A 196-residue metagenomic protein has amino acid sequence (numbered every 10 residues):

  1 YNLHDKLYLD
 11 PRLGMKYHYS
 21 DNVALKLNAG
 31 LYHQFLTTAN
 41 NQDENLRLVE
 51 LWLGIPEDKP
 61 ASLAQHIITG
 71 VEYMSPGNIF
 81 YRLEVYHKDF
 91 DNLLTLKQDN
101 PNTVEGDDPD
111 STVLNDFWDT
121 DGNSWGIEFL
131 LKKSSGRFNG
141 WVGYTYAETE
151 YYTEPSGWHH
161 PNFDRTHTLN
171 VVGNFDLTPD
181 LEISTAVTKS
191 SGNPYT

Functional and structural regions predicted by a protein language model:
Y1, N28-G30, G70-E72, R82-Y86 (+2 more regions): Transmembrane beta-strands of outer-membrane beta-barrel proteins
Y1-A24, F35-L36, N40, L46 (+2 more regions): Signature of Gram-negative outer-membrane beta-barrel scaffolds
Y1-D5, H18, I79-R82, K133-S134 (+1 more regions): Face-selective signature of the C-terminal outer-membrane beta-barrel domain
L3-K6, Q34-N40, F90-L96, P101 (+3 more regions): Outer-membrane beta-barrel proteins
L9, Y17-D21, L63, Y73-G77 (+3 more regions): Outer-membrane beta-barrel strand-turn architecture
G14, H18, A24-N28, I68 (+3 more regions): Membrane-spanning beta-strand positions in outer-membrane beta-barrel proteins
Y32-F90, N100-P101, G106-S134, R165: Outer-membrane beta-barrel signature, preferentially recognizing the C-terminal barrel domain of Gram-negative
H87-D89, D110-Y195: Gram-negative outer-membrane beta-barrel transporters
